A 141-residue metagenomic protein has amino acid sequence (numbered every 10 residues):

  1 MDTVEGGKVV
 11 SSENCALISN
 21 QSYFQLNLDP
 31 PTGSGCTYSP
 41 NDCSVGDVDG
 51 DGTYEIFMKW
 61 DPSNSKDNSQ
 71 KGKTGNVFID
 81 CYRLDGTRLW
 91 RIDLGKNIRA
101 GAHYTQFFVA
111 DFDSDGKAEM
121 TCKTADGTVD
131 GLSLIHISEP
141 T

Functional and structural regions predicted by a protein language model:
E5-Q21: Extracellular fibronectin type III
P30-D42, K96-Q106: Repeat-based blade/solenoid architectures
G33-C36, K66-K73, N97-I98, G131-L134: Short consensus segments that form the blades of beta-propeller domains, in both extracellular/periplasmic
N41-V48, T105-D113, K117-E119: Beta-propeller blade termini
G50-W60, S114-K123: Acidic/hydrophobic-patterned starts of short beta strands in beta-sheet-rich repeat architectures
P62-K66, D126-V129: Short glycine/acidic-enriched loop and turn motifs that connect beta-strands
N76-L84, S138: Beta-propeller blade signature
I135-T141: Residue-level detector of conserved catalytic or cofactor/ligand-binding positions in enzyme active sites
